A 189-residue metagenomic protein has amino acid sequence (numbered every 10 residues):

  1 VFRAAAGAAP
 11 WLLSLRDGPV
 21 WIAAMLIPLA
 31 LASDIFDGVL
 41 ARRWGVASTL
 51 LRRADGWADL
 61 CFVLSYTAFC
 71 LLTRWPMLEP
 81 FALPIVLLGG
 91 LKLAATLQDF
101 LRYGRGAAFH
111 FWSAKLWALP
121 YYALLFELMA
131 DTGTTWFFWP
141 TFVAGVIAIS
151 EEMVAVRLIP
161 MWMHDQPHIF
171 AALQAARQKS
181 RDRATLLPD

Functional and structural regions predicted by a protein language model:
F2-A9, A58-C70, K92, A114-A123: Core segments of transmembrane alpha-helices that mediate helix-helix packing or line hydrophobic substrate/ligand
F2-L50, Y66-T67, V86, G90 (+1 more regions): Membrane-embedded alpha-helical segments that form the functional core of polytopic membrane enzymes, especially those
L15-V20, R74-M77, M129-W136: Transmembrane helix interruption/hinge and helix-loop junction motifs
V20-A23, P80-I85, A114, A118: Residue-level signature of transmembrane alpha-helical entry/exit and packing/kink sites in multi-pass membrane
I27, G106-D189: C-terminal membrane-associated helical module and adjoining short loops/tails
A32-F36, G89-Y103, G145-L158: Transmembrane alpha-helical segments that form the membrane-embedded catalytic/substrate-channel core of multi-pass
A41-F62, A108-W112, A171-A175: Juxtamembrane helix-capping/reentrant segments at transmembrane boundaries
V46-F100, P188: Multi-pass membrane catalytic core of lipid/isoprenoid biosynthesis enzymes
